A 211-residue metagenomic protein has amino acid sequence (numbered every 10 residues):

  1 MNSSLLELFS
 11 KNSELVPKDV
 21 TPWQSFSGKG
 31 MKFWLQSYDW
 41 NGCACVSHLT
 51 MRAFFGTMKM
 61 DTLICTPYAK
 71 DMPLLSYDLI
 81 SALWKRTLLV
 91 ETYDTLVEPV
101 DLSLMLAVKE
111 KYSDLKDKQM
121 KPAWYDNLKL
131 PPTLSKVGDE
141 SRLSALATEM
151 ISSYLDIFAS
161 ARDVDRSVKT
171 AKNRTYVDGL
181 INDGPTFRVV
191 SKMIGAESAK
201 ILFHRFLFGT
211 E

Functional and structural regions predicted by a protein language model:
M1, V137-R142, A159-V168: Generic structural signal for short, solvent-exposed loop/turn connectors between secondary structure elements
M1-L75: Short Lys/Arg-enriched alpha/beta "domain-start" segment
S13, D114-L115, S144: Alpha-helical interaction segments
M31, H48, D101, P132-T133 (+1 more regions): Amphipathic alpha-helical interaction segments
T62-K136: Long amphipathic alpha-helical segments with strong coiled-coil/leucine-zipper propensity
Y125, L134-S152: A mid-sequence, solvent-exposed acidic-amphipathic segment
K129-S141, A171-T175, T186-R188: Charged, low-complexity surface segments at secondary-structure and domain boundaries
T148, S152, D156-E211: Alpha-helical oligomerization segments
